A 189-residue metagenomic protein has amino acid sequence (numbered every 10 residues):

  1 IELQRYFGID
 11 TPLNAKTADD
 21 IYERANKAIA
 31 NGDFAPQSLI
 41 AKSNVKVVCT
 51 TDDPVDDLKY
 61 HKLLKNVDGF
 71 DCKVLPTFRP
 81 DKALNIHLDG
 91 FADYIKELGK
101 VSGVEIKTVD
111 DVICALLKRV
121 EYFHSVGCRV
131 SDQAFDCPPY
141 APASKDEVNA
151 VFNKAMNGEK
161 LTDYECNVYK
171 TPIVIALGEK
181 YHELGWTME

Functional and structural regions predicted by a protein language model:
I1-T187: Metal-cofactor-binding active-site regions of metalloenzymes
